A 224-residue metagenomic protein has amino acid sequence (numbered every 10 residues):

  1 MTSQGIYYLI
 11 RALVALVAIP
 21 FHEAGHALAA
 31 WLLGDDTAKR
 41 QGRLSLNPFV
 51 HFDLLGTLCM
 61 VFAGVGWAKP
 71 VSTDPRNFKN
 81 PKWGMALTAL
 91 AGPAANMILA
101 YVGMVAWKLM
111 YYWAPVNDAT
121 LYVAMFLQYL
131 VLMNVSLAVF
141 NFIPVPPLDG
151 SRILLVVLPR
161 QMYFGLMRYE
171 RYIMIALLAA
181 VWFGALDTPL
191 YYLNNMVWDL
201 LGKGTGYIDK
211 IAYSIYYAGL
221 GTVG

Functional and structural regions predicted by a protein language model:
M1-G224: Hydrophobic transmembrane alpha-helices and their immediate loop junctions in multi-pass integral membrane proteins
